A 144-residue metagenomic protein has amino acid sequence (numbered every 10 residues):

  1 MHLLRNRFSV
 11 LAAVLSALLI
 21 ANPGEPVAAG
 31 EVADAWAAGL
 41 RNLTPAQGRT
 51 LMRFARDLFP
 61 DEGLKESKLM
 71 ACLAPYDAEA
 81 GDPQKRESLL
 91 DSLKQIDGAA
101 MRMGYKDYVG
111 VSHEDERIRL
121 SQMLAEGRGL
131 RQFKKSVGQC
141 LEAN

Functional and structural regions predicted by a protein language model:
M1, L15, A37-L40, G127 (+1 more regions): Intrinsically disordered, low-complexity regions
M1-L18: N-terminal secretory signal peptides and thylakoid transit peptides that target proteins across membranes
L4, L18-R53: C-terminal segment of N-terminal export signals and the immediately downstream linker at the start of the mature
V32, Q47-R53, K68-N144: Mature-region segments of soluble proteins
L40-T44, F59, E79-D82: Short, charged/polar micro-motifs that form catalytic or ligand-binding hotspots
F59-P60, Y105: Residue-level recognition of short, structured coil/turn motifs that connect secondary structure elements
D61-K65: Short, solvent-exposed loop/turn elements at domain surfaces
